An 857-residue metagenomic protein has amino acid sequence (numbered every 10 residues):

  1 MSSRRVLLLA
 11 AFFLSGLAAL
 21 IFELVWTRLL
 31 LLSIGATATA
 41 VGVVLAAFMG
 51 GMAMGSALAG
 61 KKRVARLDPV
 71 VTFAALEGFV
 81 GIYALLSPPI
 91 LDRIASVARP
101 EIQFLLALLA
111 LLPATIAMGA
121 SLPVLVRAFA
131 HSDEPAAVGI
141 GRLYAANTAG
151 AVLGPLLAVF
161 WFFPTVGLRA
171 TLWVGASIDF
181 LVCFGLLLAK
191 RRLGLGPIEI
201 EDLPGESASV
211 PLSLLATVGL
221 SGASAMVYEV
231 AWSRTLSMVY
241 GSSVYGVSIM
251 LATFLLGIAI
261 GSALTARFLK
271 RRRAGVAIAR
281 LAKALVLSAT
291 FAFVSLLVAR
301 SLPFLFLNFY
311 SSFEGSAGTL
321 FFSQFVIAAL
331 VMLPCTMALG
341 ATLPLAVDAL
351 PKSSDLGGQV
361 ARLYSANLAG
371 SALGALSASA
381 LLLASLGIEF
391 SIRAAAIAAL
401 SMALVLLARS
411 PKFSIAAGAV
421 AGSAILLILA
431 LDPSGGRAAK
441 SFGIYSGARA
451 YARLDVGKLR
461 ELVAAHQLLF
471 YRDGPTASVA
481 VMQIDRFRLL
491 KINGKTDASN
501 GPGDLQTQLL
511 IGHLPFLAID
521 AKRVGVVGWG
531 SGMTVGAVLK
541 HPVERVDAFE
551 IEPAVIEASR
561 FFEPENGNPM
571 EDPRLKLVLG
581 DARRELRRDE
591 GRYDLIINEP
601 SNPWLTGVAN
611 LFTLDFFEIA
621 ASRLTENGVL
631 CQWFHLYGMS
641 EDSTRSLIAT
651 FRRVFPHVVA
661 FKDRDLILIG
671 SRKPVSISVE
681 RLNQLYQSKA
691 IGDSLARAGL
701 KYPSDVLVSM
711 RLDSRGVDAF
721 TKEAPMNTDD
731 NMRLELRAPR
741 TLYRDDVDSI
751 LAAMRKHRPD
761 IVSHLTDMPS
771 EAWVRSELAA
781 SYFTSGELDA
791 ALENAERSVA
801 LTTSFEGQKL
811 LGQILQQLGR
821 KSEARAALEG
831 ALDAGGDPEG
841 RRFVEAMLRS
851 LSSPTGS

Functional and structural regions predicted by a protein language model:
M1-Q684, S688: Alpha-helical transmembrane segments of multi-pass membrane proteins
V679-E771: SAM/dcSAM-binding transferase cores
P769-F783, K809: Alpha-helical tetratricopeptide repeat
W773, E806, E839-F843: Start-of-helix register in tetratricopeptide repeats
